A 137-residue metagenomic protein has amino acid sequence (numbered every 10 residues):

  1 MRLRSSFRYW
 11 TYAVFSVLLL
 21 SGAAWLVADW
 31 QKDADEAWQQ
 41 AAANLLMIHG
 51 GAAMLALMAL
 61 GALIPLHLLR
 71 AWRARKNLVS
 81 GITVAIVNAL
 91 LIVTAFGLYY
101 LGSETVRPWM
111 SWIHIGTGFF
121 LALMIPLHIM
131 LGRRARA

Functional and structural regions predicted by a protein language model:
M1-A137: Membrane-embedded alpha-helical bundles that constitute the cytochrome b-like, heme-associated redox core of multi-pass
